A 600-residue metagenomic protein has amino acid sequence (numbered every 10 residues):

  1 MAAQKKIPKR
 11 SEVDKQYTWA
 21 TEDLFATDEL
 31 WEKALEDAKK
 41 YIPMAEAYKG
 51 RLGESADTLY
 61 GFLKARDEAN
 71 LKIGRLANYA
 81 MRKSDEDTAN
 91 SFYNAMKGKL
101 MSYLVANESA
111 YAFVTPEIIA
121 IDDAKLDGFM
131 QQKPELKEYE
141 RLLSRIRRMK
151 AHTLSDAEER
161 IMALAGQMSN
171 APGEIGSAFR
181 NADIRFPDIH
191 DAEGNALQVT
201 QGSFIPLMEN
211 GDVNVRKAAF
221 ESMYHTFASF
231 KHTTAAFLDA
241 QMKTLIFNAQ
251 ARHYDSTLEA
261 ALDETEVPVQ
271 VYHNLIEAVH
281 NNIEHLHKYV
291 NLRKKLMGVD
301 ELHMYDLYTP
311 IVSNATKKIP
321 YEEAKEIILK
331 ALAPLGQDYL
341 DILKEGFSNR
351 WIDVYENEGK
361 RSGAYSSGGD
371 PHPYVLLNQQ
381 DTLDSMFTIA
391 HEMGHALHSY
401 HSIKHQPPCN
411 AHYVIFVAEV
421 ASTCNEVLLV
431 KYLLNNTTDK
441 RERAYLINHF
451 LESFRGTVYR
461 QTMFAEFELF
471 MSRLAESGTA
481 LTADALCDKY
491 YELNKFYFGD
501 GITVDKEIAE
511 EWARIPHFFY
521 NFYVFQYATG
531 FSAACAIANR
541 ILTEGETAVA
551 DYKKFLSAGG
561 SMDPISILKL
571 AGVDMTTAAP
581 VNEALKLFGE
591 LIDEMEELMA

Functional and structural regions predicted by a protein language model:
M1-N314, K325, A600: A well-structured
S11-K15, E22, A26, V114 (+13 more regions): C-terminal, non-catalytic "cap/extension" segments appended to globular domains
L296-L340, Y374, H398, Y445 (+2 more regions): Long, K/E/R/D-enriched contiguous segments that form extended
N314-I319, I352-P371: Catalytic zinc-binding patch centered on the HExxH motif and its immediate surroundings that defines zinc-dependent
I319, D370-A390: Short pre-active-site segment immediately N-terminal to the catalytic Zn-binding motif
K330-D341, S367, H395, S399-P407 (+1 more regions): Conserved helix-loop functional segments at active or binding sites
T388, S399-T423: Post-HEXXH active-site segment of zinc metalloproteases
Y413-E442, F450-E452, G456, G530: Post-HExxH zinc-binding segment in Zn-dependent metallohydrolases
